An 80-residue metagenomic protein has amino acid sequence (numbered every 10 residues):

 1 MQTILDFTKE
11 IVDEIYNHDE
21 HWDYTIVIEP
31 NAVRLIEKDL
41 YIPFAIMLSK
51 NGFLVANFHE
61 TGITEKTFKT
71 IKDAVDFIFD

Functional and structural regions predicted by a protein language model:
M1, T61-T64: Short, structured coil/loop segments at alpha-helix boundaries
M1-D39: Negatively charged, low-complexity tracts enriched in Asp/Glu with abundant Ser/Thr
T8-I11, I46, V75: Extended low-polarity, hydrophobic cluster-rich segments
L40-G62: Short aromatic-glycine-(Arg/Gly/Cys) micro-motifs in beta-strand/loop hairpins
N57-H59, T70-D80: A short, charged, amphipathic alpha-helix used as a generic interaction element across diverse proteins
E65-K69: Conserved aromatic
